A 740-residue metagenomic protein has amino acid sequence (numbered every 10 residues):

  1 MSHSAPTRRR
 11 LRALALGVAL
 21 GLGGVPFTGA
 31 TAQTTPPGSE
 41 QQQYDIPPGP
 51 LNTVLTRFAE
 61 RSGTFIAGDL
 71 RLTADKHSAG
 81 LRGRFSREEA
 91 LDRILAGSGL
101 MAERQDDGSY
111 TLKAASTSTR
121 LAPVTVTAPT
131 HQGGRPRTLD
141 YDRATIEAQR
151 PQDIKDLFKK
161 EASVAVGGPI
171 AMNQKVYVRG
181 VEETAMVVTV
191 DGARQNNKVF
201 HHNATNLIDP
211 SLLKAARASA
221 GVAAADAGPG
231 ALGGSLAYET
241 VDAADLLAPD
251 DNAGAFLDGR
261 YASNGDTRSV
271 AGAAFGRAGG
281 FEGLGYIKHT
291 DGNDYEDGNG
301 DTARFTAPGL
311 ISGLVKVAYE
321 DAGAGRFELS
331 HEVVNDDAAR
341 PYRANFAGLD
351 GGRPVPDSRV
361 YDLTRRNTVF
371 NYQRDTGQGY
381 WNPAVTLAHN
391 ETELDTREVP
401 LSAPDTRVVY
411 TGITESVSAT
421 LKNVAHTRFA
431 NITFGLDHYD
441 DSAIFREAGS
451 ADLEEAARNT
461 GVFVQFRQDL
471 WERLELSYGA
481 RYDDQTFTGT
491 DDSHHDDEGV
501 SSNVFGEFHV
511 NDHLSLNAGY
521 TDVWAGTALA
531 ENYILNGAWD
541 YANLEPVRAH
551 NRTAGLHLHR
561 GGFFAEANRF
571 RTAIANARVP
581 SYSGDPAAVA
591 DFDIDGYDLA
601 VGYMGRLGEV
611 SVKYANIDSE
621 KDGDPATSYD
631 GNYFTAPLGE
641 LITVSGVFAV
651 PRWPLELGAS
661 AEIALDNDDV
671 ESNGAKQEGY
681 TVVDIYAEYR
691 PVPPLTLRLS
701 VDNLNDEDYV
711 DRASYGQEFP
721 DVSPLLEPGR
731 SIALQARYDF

Functional and structural regions predicted by a protein language model:
L55, E60-R84, E88-L91, S98-M101 (+4 more regions): Acidic, small-polar-rich N-terminal luminal/periplasmic segments of exported/outer-membrane proteins
L212-K214, A220, A225-G300, T306-G313: Outer-membrane beta-barrel translocator/receptor signature
G259, G285, Y380-P400, H509 (+2 more regions): Membrane-embedded beta-barrel scaffold of Gram-negative outer-membrane proteins
Y261-D291, D301-P341, V360-D375, H426-I432 (+2 more regions): Transmembrane beta-barrel wall of Gram-negative outer-membrane proteins
R304-T306, A324-P383, H389-T414, E447-A456 (+1 more regions): Flexible loop and strand-edge segments within Gram-negative outer membrane beta-barrel domains
N335-A339, R343-D350, D484-T486, H494 (+6 more regions): Surface-exposed extracellular loop regions of Gram-negative outer-membrane beta-barrel proteins, predominantly
L470-S477, G562-A565, R569-A573, A588-S672 (+1 more regions): Gram-negative outer-membrane beta-barrel transporters
W524, R606, D666, E688-F740: C-terminal beta-signal and adjacent terminal beta-strands/loops of Gram-negative outer-membrane beta-barrel proteins
